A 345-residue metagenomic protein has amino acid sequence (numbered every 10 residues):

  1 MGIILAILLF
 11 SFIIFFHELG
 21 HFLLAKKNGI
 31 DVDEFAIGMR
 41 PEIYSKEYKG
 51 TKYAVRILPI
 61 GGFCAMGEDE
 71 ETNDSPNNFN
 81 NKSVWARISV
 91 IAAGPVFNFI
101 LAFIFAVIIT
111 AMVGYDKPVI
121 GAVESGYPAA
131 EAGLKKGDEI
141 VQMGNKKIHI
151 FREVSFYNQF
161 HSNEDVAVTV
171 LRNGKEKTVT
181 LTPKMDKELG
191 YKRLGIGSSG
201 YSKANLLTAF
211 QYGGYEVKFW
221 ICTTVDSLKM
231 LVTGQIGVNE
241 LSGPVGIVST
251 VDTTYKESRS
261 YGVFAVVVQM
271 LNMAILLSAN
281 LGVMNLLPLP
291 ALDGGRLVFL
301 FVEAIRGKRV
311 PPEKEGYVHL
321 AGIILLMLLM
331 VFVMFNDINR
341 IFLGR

Functional and structural regions predicted by a protein language model:
G2-D74, M284-L292, L297-R306: Small-residue-rich helix-interface/hinge motifs
F10-I14, A65, N98, A102 (+2 more regions): Alpha-helical transmembrane segments of multi-pass membrane proteins
L24, V113, V119, T233 (+2 more regions): Juxtamembrane transmembrane-helix termini
N28-D33, V113-A130, K135, G344-R345: Alpha-helical transmembrane signal-anchor/signal-peptide segments
Y53-A54, L58-A122, L328: Internal alpha-helical transmembrane segments
N78, K82, D186-L281, V298-A321 (+1 more regions): Functional transmembrane alpha-helices
A129-F151, V217: Conserved PDZ fold ligand-binding element
K135, V141-Q142, F156-S198: PDZ-domain C-terminal substructure recognizer with occasional recognition of PDZ-binding tails
